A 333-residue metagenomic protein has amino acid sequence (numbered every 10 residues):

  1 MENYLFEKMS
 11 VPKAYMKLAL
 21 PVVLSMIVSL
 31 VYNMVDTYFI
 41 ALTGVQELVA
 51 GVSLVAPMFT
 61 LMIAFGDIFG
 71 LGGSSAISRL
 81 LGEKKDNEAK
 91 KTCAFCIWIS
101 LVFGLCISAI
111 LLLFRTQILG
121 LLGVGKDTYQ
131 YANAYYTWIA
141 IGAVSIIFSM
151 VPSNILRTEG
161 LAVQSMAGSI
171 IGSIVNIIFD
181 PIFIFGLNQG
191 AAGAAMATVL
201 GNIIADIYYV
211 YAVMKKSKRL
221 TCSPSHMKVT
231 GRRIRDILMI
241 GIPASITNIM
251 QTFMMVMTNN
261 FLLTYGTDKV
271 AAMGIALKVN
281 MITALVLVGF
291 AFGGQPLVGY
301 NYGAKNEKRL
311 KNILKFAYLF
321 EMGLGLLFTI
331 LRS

Functional and structural regions predicted by a protein language model:
M1-A19, I77-V144, G186-I242, V298-S333: Short alpha-helical transmembrane segments in multi-pass integral membrane proteins
K13-S74, S78, I242-L262: Signature of the first transmembrane helix
M16, V31-Y32, F69, I110-F114 (+7 more regions): Residue-level signal for transmembrane alpha-helical positions in Major Facilitator Superfamily
M26-L30, A64, G104, S108 (+8 more regions): Residue-level hotspots within the lipid-embedded alpha helices of multi-pass solute transporters
I27, V31-V49, L119-K126, I182-Q189 (+2 more regions): Helix-terminus/linker motif at the lipid-water interface of multi-pass membrane proteins
V49-A109, I146-S165, N259, A272-I330: Small-residue-rich hydrophobic transmembrane alpha-helices
L61, N176-P181, D206-V210, I282-L285 (+1 more regions): Hydrophobic transmembrane alpha-helices of multi-pass small-molecule transporters
I139-R157, S165-S173, A194-Y209, V288-A291 (+1 more regions): Short runs within selected transmembrane alpha-helices of multi-pass transporters and secretion channels
